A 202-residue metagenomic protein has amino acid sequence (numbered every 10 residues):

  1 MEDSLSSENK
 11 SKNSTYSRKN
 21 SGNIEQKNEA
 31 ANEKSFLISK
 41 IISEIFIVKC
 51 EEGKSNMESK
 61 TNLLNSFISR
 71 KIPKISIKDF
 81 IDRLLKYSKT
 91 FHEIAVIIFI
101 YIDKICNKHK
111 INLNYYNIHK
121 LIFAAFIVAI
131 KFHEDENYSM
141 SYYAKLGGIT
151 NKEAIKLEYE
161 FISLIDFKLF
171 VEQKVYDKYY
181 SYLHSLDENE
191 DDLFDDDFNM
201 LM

Functional and structural regions predicted by a protein language model:
M1-E93, I97, Y101-I111, I155 (+1 more regions): Acidic, Ser/Thr/Pro-rich regulatory low-complexity segments at or just upstream of the first helical elements of major
Y101-K108, I122, I127-H133, L169: Hydrophobic/aromatic-rich effector regions of fungal transcription factors
N114-Y115: Alpha-helix N-cap/helix-initiation motif
I118-A124, A129, H133-N151, E158 (+1 more regions): Alpha-helical bundle/repeat cores within regulatory domains of eukaryotic proteins
I165, L169-E172: Long, hydrophobic, amphipathic alpha-helical segments used as structural scaffolds
